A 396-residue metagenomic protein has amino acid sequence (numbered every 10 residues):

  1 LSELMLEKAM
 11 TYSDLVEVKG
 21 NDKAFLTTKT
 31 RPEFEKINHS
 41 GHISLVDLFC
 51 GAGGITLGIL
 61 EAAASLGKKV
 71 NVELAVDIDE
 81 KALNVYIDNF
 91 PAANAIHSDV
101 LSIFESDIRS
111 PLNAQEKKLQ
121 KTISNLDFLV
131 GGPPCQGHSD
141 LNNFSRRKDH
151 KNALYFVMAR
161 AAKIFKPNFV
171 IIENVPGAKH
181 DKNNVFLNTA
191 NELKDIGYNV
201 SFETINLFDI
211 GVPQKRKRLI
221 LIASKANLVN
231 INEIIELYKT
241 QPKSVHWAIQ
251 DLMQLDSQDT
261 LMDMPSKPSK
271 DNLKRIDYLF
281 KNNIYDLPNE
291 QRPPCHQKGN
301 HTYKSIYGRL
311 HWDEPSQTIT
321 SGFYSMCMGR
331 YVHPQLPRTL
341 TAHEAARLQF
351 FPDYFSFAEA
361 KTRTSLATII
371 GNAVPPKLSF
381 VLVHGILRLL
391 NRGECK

Functional and structural regions predicted by a protein language model:
L1-G20, F25, I43, K267-K396: C-terminal target-recognition/interaction regions appended to catalytic cores
N21, F25, R31-C50, G54-F165 (+1 more regions): Core alpha/beta nucleotide-donor-binding catalytic domains of modification enzymes
L48, L129, Y238-Q241, R338 (+1 more regions): Short conserved micro-motifs on helix faces and helix-strand junctions that flank and scaffold key functional residues
G53, E80, F156, N183-L187 (+5 more regions): A structural signal for well-ordered alpha-helical segments within the folded catalytic domains of diverse enzymes
V70, P213-K215, K243, D313 (+1 more regions): A short, structural micro-pattern
P111-A114, K118-L126, Q136-I306: Class I S-adenosyl-L-methionine
